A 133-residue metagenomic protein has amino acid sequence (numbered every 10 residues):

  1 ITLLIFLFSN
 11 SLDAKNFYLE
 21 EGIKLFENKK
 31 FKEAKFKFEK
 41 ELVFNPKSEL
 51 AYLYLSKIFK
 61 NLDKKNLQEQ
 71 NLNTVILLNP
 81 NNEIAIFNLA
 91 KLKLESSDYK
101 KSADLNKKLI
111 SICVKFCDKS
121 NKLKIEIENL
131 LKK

Functional and structural regions predicted by a protein language model:
E27-N28, N61-L62, E95-S96, E126-K133: Register position in tetratricopeptide repeats
E41, T74-V75, K108-L109: Canonical positions in the second alpha-helix
Y54, N88, K122-E126: Canonical tetratricopeptide repeat
A103-K133: Terminal, low-structured helical/coil segments at or just beyond the last alpha-helical repeat
